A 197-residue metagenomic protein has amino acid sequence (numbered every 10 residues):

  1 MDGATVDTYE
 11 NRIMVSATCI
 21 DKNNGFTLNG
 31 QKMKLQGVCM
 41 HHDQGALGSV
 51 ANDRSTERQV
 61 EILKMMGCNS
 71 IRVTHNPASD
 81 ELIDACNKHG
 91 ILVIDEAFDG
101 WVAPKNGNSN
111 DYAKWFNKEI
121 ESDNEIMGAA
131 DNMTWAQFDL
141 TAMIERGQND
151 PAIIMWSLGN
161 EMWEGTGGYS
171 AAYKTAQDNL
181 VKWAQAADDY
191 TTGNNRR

Functional and structural regions predicted by a protein language model:
M1-K22: Extended acidic/polar, glycine-enriched regions that form or flank non-catalytic beta-rich accessory modules
A17-R197: Active-site mouth of glycoside hydrolases
